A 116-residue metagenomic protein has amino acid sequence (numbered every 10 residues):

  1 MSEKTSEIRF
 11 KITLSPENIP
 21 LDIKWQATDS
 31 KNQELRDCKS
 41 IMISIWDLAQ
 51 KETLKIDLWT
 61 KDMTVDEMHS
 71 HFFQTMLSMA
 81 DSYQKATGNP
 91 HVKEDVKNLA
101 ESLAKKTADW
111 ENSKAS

Functional and structural regions predicted by a protein language model:
S2-S6: Short loop/turn motifs at secondary-structure junctions and domain boundaries
I8-T28: Active-site and channel-lining beta-strand-loop segments that bind or position nucleotide-derived/phosphorylated
N18, T64-H69, S102-T107: Short amphipathic alpha-helical patches
L21-G88, V92: Active-site- and interface-proximal helix/loop "cap" or "latch" segments in soluble metabolic and energy-transducing
D81-S116: C-terminal charged interaction modules
